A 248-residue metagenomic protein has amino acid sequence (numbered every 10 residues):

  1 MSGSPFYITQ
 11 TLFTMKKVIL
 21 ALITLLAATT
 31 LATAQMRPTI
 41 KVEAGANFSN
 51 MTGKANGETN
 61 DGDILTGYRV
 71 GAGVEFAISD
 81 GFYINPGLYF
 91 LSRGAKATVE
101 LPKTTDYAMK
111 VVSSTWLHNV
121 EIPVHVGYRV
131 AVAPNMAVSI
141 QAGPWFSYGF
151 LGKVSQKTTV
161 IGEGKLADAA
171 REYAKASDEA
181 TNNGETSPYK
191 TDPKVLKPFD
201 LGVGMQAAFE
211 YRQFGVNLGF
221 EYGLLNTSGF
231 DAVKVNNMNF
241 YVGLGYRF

Functional and structural regions predicted by a protein language model:
M1-E43, M136, L244-F248: Bacterial Sec-dependent N-terminal signal peptides
Q35-F248: Subset of outer-membrane beta-barrel
